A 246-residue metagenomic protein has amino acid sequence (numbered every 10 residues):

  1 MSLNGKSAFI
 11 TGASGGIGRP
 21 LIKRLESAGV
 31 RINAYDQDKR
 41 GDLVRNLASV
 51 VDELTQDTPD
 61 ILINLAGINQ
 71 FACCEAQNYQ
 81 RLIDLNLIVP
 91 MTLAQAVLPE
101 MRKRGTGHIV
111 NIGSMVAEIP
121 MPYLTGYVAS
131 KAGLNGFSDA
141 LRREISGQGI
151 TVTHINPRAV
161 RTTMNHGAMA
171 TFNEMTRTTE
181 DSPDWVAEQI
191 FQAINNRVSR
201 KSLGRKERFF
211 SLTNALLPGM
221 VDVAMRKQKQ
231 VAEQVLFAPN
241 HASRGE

Functional and structural regions predicted by a protein language model:
S14-G15: Conserved glycine-rich cofactor-binding loop
L65-Q70: Conserved NAD(P)H cofactor-binding loop of Rossmann-fold oxidoreductase domains
F71-I83: Substrate-binding pocket helix/loop in short-chain dehydrogenase/reductase
A94, S130: Active-site helix of classical SDR
S114: Residue(s) in the substrate-gating loop at a strand-loop-helix junction that position the organic substrate next
P120-V128, A140: Active-site loop-to-helix junction immediately N-terminal to the catalytic Tyr of the SDR YXXXK motif in Rossmann-fold
H154, E174-S211: C-terminal helical subdomain
